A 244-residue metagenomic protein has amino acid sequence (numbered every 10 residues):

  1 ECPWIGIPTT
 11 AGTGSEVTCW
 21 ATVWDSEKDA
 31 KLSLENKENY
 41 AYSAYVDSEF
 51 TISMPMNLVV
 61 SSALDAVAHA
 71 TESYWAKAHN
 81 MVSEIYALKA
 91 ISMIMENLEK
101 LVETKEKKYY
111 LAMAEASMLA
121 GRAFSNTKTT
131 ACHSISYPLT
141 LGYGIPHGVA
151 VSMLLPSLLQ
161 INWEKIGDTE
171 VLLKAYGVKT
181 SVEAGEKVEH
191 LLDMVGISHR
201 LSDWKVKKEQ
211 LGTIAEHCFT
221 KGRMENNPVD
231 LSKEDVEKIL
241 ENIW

Functional and structural regions predicted by a protein language model:
E1-H79, K165, V171: A glycine/threonine-rich phosphate-anchoring loop and its flanking beta-alpha core in nucleotide/phosphate-binding
A21-V23, M93-E96, E209: Conserved catalytic core of sirtuin-type NAD+-dependent deacylases
V67-T71, M113-G121, L155, V188 (+3 more regions): Short alpha-helical scaffolding segments that buttress acidic/His motifs in well-ordered protein cores
S73-K187: Active-site segments that bind and position negatively charged phosphate/pyrophosphate groups
E170-L173, G177-W244: C-terminal charged capping/lid subdomain of soluble metabolic enzymes
